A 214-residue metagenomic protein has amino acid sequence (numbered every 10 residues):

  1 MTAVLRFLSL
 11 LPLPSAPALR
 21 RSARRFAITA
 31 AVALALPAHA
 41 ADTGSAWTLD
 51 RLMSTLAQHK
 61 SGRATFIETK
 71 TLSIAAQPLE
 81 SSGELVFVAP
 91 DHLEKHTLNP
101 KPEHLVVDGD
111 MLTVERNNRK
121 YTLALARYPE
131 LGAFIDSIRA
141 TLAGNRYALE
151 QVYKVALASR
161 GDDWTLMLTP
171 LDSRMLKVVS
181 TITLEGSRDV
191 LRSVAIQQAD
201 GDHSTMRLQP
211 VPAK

Functional and structural regions predicted by a protein language model:
A3-I28: Bacterial N-terminal signal peptides that target proteins for export
R25-P37: Bacterial N-terminal signal peptides
A41-T43, W47-L72, A76-P78, E115-L171 (+1 more regions): Flexible, processing/modification-adjacent segments and terminal tails in exported/periplasmic/extracellular proteins
F66, L93-H96, L112-V114, L166-L168 (+1 more regions): Short hydrophobic/aromatic-rich beta-strand segments that constitute the beta-sheet cores of beta-sandwich/beta-barrel
S73-I74, K101-E103, S173-M175, L191: Short beta-strands and strand-coil junctions in structured, solvent-facing domains, enriched
Q77-G83, T181, D202: Amphipathic hydrophobic-ligand
E84-D136, S204: An acidic-aromatic
R146-V152, S159-K214: Gly/Pro-enriched, hydrophobic low-complexity segments that function as extracytoplasmic propeptides/linkers
